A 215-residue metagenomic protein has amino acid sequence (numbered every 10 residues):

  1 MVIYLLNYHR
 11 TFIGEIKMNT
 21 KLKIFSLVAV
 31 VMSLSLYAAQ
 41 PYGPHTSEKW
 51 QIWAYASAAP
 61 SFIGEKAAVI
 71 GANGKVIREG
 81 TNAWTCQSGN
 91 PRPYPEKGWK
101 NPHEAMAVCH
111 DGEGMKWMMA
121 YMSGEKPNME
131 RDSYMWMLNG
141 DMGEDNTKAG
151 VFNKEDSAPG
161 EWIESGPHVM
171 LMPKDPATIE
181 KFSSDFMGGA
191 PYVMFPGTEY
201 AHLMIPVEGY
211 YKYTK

Functional and structural regions predicted by a protein language model:
M1-K17: Short, Lys/Arg-enriched N-terminal segments with co-localized hydrophobic residues within the first ~10-30 amino acids
M18-F25: Bacterial N-terminal signal peptides that target proteins for export
S26-S35: Bacterial N-terminal signal peptides
Q40-K215: Primary mode marks residue(s) on the alpha4-beta5-alpha5 output face of response regulator receiver
